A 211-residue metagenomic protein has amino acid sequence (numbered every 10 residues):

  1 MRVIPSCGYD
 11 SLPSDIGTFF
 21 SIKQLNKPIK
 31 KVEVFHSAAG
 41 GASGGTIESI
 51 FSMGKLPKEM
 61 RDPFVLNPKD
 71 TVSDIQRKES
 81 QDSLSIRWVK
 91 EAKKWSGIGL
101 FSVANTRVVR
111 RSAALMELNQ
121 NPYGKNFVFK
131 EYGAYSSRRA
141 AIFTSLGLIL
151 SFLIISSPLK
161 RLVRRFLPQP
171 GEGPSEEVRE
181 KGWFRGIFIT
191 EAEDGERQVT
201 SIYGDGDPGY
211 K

Functional and structural regions predicted by a protein language model:
M1-P5: Beta-strand-loop-alpha-helix segment that lines the small-molecule cofactor/substrate pocket of alpha/beta enzymes
G8-S14, A39-G40: Gly/Ser/Thr-rich loops at beta-strand to alpha-helix junctions that form or flank small-molecule/cofactor-binding
S14-Q24: Active-site-proximal alpha-helical scaffold in enzymes
I22-K211: C-terminal catalytic/substrate-binding lobe primarily of soluble NAD(P)-dependent oxidoreductases
